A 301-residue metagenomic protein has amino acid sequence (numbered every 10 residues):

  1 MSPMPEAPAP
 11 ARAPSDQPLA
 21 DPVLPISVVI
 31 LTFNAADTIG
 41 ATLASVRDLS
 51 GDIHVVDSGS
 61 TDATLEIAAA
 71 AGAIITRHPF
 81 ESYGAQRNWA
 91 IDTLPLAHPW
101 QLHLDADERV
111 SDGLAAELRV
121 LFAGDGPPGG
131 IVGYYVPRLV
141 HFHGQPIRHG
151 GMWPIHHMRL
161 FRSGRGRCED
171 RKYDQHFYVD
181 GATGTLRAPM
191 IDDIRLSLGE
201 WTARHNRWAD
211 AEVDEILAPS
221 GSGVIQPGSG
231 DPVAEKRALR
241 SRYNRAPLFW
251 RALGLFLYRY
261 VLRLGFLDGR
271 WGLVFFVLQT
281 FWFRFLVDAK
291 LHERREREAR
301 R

Functional and structural regions predicted by a protein language model:
S2-R12, A85-I91, H98, L102-L104 (+1 more regions): Catalytic-site signature of metal-activated, phosphate-bearing donor transferases, centered on the GT-A/GT-A-like
P25-S27: Cell-envelope/extracellular polymer assembly enzymes that use nucleotide-activated donors
I30-L49: Short, well-formed alpha-helical segments that are part of the catalytic scaffolds of diverse glycosyltransferases
D37-G40, D62-A71, G113-L114: Acidic helix N-cap motif at the loop->helix transition within catalytic regions of sugar-transfer enzymes
S45, D57-E66, D105: A conserved acidic beta->alpha catalytic loop
L49, A70-G72, H156, V179: Short, structured coil segments at secondary-structure junctions
G51-G59, T76, A106: Short beta-strand/loop segment that forms part of the nucleotide-sugar
L65-T93, A97, G124-D125: Conserved donor nucleotide-binding strand/loop of the catalytic core
